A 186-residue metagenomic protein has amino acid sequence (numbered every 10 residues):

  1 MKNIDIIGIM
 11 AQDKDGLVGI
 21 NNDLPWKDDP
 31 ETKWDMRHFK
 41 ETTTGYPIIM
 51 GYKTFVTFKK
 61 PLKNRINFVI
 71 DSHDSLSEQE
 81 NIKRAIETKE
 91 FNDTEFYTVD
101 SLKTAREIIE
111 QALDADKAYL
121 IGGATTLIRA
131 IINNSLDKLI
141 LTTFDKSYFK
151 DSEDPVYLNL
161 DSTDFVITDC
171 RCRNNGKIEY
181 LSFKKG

Functional and structural regions predicted by a protein language model:
K2-G186: Enzymes that bind and transform nitrogen-containing heteroaromatic metabolites
